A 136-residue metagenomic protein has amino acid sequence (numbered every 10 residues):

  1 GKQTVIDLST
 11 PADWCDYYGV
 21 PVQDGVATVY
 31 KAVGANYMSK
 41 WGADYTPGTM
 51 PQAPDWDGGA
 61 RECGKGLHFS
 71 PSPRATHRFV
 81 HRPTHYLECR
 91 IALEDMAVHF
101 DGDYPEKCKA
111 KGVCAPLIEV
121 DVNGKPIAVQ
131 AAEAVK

Functional and structural regions predicted by a protein language model:
G1-K136: Short, glycine-biased loop/turn motifs at secondary-structure junctions and in low-complexity Ser/Thr/Pro-rich termini
